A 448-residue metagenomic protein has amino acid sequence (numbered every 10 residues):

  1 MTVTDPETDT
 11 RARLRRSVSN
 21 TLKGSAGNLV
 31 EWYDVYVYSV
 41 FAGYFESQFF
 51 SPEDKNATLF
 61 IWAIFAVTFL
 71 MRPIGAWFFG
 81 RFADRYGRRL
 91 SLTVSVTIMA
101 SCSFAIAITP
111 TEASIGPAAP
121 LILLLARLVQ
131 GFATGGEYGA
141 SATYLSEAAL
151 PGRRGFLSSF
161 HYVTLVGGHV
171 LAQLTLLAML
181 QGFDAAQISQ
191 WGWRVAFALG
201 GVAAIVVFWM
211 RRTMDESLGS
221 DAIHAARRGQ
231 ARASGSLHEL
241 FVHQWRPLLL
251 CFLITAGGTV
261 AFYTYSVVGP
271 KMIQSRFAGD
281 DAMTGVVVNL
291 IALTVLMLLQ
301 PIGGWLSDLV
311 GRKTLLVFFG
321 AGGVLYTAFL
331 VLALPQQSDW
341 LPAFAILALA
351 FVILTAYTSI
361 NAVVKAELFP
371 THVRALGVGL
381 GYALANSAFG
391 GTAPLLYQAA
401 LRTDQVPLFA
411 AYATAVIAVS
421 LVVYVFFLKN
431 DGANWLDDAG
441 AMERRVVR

Functional and structural regions predicted by a protein language model:
S39, W245-V295, F389-A393: Extracytoplasmic gate region of multi-pass secondary transporters
A42-I74: Extracellular/periplasmic helix-loop-helix junction of adjacent transmembrane segments in MFS-like secondary
W62-R81, A100-C102, L290-G303: Central cavity-lining transmembrane alpha-helices of secondary-active solute carriers, predominantly the Major
R85-V96, L309-G320: Cytoplasmic membrane-interface "Motif A"-like loop-to-helix N-cap segments of 12-TM Major Facilitator Superfamily
T97-I115, A321-Q337: C-terminal ends and interior cores of transmembrane alpha-helices in multi-pass membrane transporters/permeases
F156-L180, G381-A393: Glycine-rich segments within core transmembrane alpha-helices of 12-TM secondary carriers
V207-M214, V364, T414-M442: Multi-pass alpha-helical transporter architecture, strongest for 12-TM Major Facilitator/SLC carriers used
K313-I360: C-terminal transmembrane helical hairpin of 12-TM major facilitator-type secondary transporters
